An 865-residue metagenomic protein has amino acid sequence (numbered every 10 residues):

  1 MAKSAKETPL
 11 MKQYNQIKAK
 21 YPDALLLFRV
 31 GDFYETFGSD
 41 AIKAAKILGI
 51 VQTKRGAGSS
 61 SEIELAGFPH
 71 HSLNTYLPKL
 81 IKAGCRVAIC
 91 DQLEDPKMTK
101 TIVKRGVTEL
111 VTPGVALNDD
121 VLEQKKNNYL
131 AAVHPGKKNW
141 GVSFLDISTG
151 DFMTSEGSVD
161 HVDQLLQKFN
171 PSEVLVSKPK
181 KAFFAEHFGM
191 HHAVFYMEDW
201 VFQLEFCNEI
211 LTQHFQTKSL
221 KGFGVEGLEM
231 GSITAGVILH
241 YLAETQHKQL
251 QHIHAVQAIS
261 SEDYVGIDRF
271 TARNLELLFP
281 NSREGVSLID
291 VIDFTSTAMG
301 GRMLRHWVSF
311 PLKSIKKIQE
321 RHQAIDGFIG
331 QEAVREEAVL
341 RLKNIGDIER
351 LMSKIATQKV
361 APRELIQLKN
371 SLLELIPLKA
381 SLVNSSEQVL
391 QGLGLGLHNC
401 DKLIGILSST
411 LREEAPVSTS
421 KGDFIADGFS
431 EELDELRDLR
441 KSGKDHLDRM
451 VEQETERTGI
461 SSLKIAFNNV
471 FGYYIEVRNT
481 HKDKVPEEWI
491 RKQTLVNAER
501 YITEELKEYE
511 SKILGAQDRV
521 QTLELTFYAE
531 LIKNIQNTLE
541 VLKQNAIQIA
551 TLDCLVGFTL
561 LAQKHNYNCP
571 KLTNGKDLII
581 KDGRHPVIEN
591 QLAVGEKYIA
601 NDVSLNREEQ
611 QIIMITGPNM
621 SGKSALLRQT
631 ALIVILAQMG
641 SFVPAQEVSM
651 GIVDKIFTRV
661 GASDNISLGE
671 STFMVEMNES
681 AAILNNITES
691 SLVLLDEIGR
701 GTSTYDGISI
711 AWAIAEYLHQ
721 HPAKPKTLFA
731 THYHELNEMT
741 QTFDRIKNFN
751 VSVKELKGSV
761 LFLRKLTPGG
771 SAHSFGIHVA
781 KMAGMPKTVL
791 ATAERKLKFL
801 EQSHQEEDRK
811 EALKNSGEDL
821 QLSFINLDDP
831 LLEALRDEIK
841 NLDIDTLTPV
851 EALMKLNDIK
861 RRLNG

Functional and structural regions predicted by a protein language model:
M1-G327, K343, D347-A356, V360-E452 (+1 more regions): Charged catalytic and DNA/RNA-contacting regions of genome-maintenance and nucleic-acid-processing enzymes
A2-S4, K12-Q16, D23, I532 (+3 more regions): Conserved phosphate-binding elements of NTP-dependent enzyme cores
P22, G38-A41, L228, S296-T297 (+7 more regions): ATPase nucleotide-binding head domains, primarily ABC-like/P-loop NTPase cores
R55-G67, F152, Q216-G227, L278 (+11 more regions): Short hinge/gating elements
C90, P113-L122, Q249, S385-V389 (+5 more regions): Active-site phosphate-binding and catalytic loops of NTP-dependent enzymes
T357, A361, S371-E374, G392 (+3 more regions): Charged, surface-exposed helical/loop "interaction arms" that form contiguous linear patches used for dimerization
L495, E499-K533: Extended, charged coiled-coil "arm/hinge" scaffolds of SMC/Rad50-like chromosome-maintenance ATPases and other large
